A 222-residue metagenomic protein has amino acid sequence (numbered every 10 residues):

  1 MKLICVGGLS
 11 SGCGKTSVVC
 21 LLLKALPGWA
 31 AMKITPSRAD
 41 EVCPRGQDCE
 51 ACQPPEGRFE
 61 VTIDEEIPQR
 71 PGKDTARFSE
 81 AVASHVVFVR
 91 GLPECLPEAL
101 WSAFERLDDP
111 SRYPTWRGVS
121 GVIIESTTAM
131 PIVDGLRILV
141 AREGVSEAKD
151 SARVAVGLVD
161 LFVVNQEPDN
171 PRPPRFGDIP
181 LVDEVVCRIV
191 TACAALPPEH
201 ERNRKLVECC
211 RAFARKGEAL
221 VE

Functional and structural regions predicted by a protein language model:
M1-L3: Phosphate-binding P-loop
C5, A30-M32, I138-L139: Conserved beta-strand elements of the Class I
C5-L22: Glycine-rich phosphate-binding P-loop
L21, P36, D108, P114-R117 (+3 more regions): Conserved catalytic-core segment of NTP-binding enzymes
L21-E94: N-terminal phosphate/diphosphate-binding loop that engages ATP/GTP or pyrophosphate donors across diverse enzyme folds
Q47-A51, F104-E105, V140: Short, hinge-like loop/turn segments at secondary-structure boundaries
H85-P114, S120-G121: Internal catalytic-core helix/loop-beta-alpha segment that presents or stabilizes conserved functional determinants
